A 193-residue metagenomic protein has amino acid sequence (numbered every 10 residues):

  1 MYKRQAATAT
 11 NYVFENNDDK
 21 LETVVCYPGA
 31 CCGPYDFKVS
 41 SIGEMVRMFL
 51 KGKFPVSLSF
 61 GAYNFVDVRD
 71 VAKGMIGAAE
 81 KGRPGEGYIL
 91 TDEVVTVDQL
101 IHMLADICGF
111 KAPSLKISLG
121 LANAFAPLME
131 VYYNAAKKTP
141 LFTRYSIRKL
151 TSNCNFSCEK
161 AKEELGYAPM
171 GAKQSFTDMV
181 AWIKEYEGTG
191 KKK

Functional and structural regions predicted by a protein language model:
M1-Y2: Conserved small/polar residues in nucleotide/adenosyl-binding loops
Q5-A6: Active-site helix of classical SDR
T10-P34: Conserved beta-loop-beta element that borders a ligand/cofactor-binding pocket
V25, A62-F65, V94, N155: Short aromatic/basic micro-patch
P34-D36, S41: Short beta-loop-alpha junction of Rossmann-like oxidoreductase domains
E44-V66, D70, G74: A conserved pocket-lining segment of Rossmann-fold NAD(P)-dependent short-chain dehydrogenase/reductase
G74-L141, C158, Q174-K193: Mid/C-terminal beta-alpha module of Rossmann-like enzyme folds, strongest in SDR-family dehydrogenases/epimerases
